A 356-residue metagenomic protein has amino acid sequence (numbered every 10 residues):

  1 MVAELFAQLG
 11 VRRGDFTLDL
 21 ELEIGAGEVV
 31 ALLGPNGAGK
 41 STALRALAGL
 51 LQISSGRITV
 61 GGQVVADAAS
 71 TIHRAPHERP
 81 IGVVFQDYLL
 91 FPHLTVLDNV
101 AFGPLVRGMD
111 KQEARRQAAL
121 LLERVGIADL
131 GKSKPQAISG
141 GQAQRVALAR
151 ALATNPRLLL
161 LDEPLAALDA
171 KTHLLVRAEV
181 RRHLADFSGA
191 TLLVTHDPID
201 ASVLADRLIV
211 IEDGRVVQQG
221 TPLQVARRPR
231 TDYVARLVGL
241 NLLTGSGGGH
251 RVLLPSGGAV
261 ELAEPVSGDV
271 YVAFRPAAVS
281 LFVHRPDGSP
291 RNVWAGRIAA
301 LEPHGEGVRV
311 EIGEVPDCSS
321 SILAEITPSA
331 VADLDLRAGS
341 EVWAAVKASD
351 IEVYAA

Functional and structural regions predicted by a protein language model:
Q8, A226-G249, Y271-A273, N292: C-terminal boundary and immediately downstream tail of ABC-type ATPase nucleotide-binding domains
L20-A31, F91: Pre-Walker A (P-loop) beta-loop-beta motif of ABC nucleotide-binding domains
L33-P35: The feature captures the beta-strand-to-loop junction immediately N-terminal to the Walker
S41-L44, V146: ABC ATPase nucleotide-binding domain helices that frame the ATP-binding cleft
A48: Helix-to-loop junction immediately C-terminal to a conserved catalytic motif
G56-A68: Conserved ABC transporter NBD signature motif
P80-G82, L90, T95-R230: ABC ATPase nucleotide-binding domains
S256-E302, E306-R309, S319-S321, E325-A356: Glycine/charge-rich catalytic "coupling/switch" loops of P-loop NTPases
